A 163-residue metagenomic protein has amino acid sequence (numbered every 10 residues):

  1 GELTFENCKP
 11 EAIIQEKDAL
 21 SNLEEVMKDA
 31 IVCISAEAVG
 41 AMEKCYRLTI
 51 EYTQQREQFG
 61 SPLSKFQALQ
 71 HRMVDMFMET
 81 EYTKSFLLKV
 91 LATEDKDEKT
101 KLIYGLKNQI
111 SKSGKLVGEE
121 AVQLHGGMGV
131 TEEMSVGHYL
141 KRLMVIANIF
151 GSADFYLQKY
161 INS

Functional and structural regions predicted by a protein language model:
G1-C8, A12-Q15: Flexible, small-/acidic-enriched active-site or ligand-binding loops
Q15-E16, Q70: Short amphipathic alpha-helical surface micro-motifs
K17-E24: The feature captures the short pre-catalytic strand/loop hairpin that immediately precedes and shapes the active-site
E25-S163: Alpha-helical interface subdomain recognition
